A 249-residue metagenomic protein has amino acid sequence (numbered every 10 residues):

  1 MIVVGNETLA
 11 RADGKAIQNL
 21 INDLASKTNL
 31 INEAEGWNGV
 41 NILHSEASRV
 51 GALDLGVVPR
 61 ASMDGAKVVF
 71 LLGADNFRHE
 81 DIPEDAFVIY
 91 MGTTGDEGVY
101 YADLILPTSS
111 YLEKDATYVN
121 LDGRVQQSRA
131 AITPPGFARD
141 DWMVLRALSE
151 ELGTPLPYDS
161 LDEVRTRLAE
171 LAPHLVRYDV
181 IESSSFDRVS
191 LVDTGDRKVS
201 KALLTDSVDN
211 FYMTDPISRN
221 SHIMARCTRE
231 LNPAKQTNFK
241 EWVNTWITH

Functional and structural regions predicted by a protein language model:
M1-D179, K240-H249: Non-catalytic alpha/beta scaffold blocks inside enzyme catalytic domains
R165-H249: Long, low-complexity segments enriched in small/aliphatic residues
